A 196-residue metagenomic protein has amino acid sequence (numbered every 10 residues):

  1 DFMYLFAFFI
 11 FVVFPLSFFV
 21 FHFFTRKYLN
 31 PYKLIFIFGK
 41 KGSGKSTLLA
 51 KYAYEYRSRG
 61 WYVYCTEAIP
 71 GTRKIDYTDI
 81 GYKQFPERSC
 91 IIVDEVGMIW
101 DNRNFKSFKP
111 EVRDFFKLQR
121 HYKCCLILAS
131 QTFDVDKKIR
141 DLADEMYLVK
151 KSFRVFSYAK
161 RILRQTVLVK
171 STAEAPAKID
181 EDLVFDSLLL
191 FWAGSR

Functional and structural regions predicted by a protein language model:
P15-L29: Pre-Walker A adenine-sensing motif
I37: Hydrophobic anchor at the beta1->P-loop junction of P-loop NTPases
K40-K41: The conserved Walker
K45: Conserved lysine of the Walker
L48: Hydrophobic positions on the alpha1 helix immediately C-terminal to the Walker A/P-loop
G60-Y62, E87-C90, H121-L128: Loop/turn-to-beta-strand initiation segments
Y64-E87: Short glycine-rich substrate-engagement loop in P-loop NTPases that contacts/grips substrate
V96-I179: Replace "adjacent to P-loop NTPase cores in ATP/GTP-dependent enzymes" with "adjacent to NTP-binding cores
